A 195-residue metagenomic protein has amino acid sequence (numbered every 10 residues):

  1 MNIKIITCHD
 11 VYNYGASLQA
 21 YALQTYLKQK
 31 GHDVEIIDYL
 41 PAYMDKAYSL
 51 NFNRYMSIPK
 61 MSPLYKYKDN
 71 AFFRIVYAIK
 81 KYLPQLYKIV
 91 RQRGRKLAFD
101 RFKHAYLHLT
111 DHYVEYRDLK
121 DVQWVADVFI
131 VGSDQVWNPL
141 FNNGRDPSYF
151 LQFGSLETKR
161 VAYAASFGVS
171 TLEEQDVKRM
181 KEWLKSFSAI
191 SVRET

Functional and structural regions predicted by a protein language model:
M1-K4: Extreme N-terminal starter segment of soluble prokaryotic enzymes
I6-Y14, L18-Q19, L23-D33, I37-E182: Aromatic- and Gly/Pro-rich donor/ligand-binding loops that form nucleotide- or phosphate-bearing donor binding pockets
Y21, E194-T195: Alpha-helix N-cap/helix-start capping motif
F187-E194: A short beta-strand/loop micro-motif in the catalytic core of glycosyltransferases that engages the nucleotide-sugar
